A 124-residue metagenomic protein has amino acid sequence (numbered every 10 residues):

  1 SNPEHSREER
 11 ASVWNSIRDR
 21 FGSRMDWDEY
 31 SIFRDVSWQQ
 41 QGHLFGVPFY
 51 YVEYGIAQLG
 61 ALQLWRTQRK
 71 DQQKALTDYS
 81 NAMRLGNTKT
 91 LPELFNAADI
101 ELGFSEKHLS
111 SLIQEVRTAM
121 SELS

Functional and structural regions predicted by a protein language model:
S1-S124: C-terminal, non-catalytic "cap/extension" segments appended to globular domains
